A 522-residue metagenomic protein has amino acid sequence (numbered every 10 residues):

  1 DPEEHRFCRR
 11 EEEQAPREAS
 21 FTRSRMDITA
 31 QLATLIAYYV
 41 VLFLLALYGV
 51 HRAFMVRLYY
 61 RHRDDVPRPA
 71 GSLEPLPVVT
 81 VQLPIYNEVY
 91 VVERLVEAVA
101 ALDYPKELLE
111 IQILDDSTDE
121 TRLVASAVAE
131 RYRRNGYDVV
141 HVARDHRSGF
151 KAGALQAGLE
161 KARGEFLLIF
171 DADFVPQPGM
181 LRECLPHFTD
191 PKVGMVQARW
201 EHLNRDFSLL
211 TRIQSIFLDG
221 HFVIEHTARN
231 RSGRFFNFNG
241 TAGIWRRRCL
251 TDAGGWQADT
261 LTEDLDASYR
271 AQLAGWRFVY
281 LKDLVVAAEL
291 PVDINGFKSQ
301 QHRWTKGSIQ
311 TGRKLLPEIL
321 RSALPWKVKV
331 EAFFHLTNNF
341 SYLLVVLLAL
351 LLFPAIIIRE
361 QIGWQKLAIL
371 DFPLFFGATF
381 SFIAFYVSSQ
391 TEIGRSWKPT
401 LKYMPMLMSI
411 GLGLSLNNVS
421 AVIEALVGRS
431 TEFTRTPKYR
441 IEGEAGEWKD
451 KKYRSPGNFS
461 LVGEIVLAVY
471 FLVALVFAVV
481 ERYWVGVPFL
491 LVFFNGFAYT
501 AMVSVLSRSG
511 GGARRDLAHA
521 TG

Functional and structural regions predicted by a protein language model:
D1-R17: Vicinal oxygen chelate
F54-L108: N-terminal signal-anchor transmembrane helix
R57-R61, A70-L73, N338-E432, K438 (+1 more regions): Membrane-embedded multi-pass helical conduit in multi-pass membrane proteins, especially envelope-biosynthetic
V91, R321-L344, R440-L472: Loop-to-transmembrane boundary segments
E97-A143, R147: Acidic donor-binding segment of Leloir-type glycosyltransferases
S117, D171-V175, D259: The conserved acidic donor/metal-binding loop of glycosyltransferases
A127-F166, P178-L261, Q272-L273, I294-W326 (+2 more regions): Long helical/loop segments within the catalytic core of UDP-sugar-dependent glycosyltransferases, especially the large
D259, S268-A287: Catalytic donor-sugar/metal-binding loop of nucleotide-sugar-dependent glycosyltransferases
